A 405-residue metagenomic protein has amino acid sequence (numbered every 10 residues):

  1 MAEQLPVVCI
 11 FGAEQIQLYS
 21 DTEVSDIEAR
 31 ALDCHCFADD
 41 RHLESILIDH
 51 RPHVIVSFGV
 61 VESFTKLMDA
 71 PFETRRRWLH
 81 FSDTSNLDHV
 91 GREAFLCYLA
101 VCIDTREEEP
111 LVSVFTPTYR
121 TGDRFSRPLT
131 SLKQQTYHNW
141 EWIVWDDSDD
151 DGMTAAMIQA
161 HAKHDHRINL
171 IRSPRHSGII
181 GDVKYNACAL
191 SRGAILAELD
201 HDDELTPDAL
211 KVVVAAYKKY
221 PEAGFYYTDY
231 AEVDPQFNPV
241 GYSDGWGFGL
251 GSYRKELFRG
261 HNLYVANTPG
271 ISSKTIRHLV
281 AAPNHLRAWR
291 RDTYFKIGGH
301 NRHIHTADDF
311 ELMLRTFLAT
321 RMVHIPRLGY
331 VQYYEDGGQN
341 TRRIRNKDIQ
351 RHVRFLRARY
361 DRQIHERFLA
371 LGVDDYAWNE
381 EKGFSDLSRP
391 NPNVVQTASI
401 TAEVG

Functional and structural regions predicted by a protein language model:
E3, H80-S131: N-proximal low-complexity "stem/linker" segments adjacent to membrane-targeting elements
K133-P174: Acidic donor-binding segment of Leloir-type glycosyltransferases
P174-S191: Glycine-rich, basic loop-to-helix element that forms the pyrophosphate-binding segment of sugar-nucleotide handling
G181-D182, L250-A288: A recurrent flexible, glycine/aromatic-enriched loop bordering the glycosyltransferase active site that acts as
L196: Short aromatic/hydrophobic "clamp" motif used to bind/position activated sugar donors
L210-K255: Conserved donor NDP-sugar-binding/catalytic core segment of glycosyltransferases
L250-K255, L328-D336, T341-D375: Catalytic core of nucleotide-sugar-dependent glycosyltransferases
H305-L312: Acidic donor-binding loop at a coil-to-helix junction in glycosyltransferase catalytic cores that engages
